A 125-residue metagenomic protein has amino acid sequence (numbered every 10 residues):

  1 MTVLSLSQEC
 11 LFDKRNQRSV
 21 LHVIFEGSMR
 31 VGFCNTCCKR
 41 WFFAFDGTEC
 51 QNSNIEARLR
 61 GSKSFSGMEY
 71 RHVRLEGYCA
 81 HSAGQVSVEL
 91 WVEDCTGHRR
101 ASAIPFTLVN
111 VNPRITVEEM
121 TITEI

Functional and structural regions predicted by a protein language model:
M1-I125: Extracellular jelly-roll beta-sandwich "head" domains, especially the C-terminal globular C1q domain
